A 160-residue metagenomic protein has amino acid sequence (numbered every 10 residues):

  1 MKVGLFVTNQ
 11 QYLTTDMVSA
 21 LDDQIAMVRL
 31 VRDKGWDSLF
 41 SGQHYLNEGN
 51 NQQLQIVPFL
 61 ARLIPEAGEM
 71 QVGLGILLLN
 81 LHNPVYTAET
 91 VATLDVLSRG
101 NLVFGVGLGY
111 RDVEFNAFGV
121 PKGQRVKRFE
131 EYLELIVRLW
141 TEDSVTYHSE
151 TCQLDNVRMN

Functional and structural regions predicted by a protein language model:
M1-E66, M70-Q71: N-terminal beta1-alpha1-beta2 module of alpha/beta enzyme domains
L5, L74, F104-V106: Structural beta-sheet core signal
T8-Q10, H44, L77-L79, G107-R111: Active-site beta-loop-alpha junctions enriched in small/polar residues
Y12, H44, G75, A117-P121: Short amphipathic alpha-helical segments at helix-loop
D16-D23, N51-Q55, H82, Y86 (+1 more regions): Alpha-helix N-cap and loop-to-helix initiation/capping positions
N83-N160: Internal, glycine-rich beta/alpha segment that forms the wall or movable "lid" of small-molecule/cofactor binding
